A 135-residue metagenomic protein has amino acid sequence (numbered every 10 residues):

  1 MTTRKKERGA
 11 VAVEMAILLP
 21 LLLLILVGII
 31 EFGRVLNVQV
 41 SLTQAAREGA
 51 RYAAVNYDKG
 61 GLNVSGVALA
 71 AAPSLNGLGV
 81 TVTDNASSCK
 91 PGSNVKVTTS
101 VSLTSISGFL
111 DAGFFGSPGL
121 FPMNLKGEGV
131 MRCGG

Functional and structural regions predicted by a protein language model:
T2-L69: Alpha-helical assembly-interface signal, strongest on the long, hydrophobic N-terminal helix that forms
R47-G135: Short, conserved structural patches
